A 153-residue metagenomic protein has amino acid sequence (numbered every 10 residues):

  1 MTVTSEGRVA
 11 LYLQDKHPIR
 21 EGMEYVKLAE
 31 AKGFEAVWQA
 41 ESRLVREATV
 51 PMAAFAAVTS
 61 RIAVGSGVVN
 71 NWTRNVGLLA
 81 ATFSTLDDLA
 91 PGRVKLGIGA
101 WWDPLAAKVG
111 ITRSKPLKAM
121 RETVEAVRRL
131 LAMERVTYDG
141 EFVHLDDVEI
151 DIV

Functional and structural regions predicted by a protein language model:
M1-G67, W72: N-terminal beta1-alpha1-beta2 module of alpha/beta enzyme domains
T2-G7, A80-V153: Internal, glycine-rich beta/alpha segment that forms the wall or movable "lid" of small-molecule/cofactor binding
E24-V26, P51-A54, L78-T82, V109-R113: Short, glycine/charged-enriched secondary-structure capping and boundary segments
F34, W72-G77, L105-A107: Conserved N-terminal glycine/acidic-rich loop preference
R43-R46, R61, R74, R93 (+2 more regions): Basic side chains
V69, V76, L96: Short, glycine-/small- and polar/acidic-enriched structural segments that line small-molecule recognition paths
